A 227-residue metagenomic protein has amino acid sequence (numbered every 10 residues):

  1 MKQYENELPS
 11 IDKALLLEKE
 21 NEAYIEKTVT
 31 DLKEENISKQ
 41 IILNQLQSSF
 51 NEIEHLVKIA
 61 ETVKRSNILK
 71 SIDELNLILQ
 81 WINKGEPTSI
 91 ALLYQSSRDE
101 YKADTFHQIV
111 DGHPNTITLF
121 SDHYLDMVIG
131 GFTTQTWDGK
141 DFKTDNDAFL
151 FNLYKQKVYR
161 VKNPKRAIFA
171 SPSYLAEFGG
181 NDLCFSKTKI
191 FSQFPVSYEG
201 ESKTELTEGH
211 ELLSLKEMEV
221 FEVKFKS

Functional and structural regions predicted by a protein language model:
Q3-S227: Phosphate-recognition beta-domain surfaces
